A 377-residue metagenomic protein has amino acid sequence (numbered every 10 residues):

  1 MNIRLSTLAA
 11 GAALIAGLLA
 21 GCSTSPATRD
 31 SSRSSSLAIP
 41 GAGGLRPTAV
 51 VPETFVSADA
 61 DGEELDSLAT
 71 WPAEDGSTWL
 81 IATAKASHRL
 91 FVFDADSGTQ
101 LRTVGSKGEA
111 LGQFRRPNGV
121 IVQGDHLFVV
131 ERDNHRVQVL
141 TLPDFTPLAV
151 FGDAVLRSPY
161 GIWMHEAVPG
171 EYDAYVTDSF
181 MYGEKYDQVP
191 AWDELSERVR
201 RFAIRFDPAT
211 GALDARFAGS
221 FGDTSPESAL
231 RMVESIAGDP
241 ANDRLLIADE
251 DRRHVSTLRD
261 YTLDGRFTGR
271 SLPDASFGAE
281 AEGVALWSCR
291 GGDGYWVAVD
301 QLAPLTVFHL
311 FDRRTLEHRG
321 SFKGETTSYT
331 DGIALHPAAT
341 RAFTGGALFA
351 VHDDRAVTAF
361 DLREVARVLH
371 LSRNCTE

Functional and structural regions predicted by a protein language model:
L19-G21: C-terminal motif of bacterial Sec signal peptides marking the signal peptidase cleavage site
G44-A60, R102-G112, F151-V155, D207-A229 (+2 more regions): Surface-exposed loop and turn segments in beta-propeller and other repeat-based domains that flank or scaffold
P52-R89: Beta-strand-rich domains and repeat architectures in extracellular enzymes and scaffolds, especially beta-propellers
A60-E74, E109-G124, V155-P169, D223-N242 (+2 more regions): Beta-rich, blade/repeat-based domains predominating in secreted/periplasmic proteins but also intracellular
A95-T99, T141-F145, R201-L213, D260-R266 (+2 more regions): Short loop/turn segments immediately following beta-strands, especially the blade-tip and inter-blade linker loops
H135-Q138, L142-P190: Asp-box/WD-like beta-propeller blade repeats and closely related beta-sheet repeat scaffolds
D274-R319: Loop/turn-rich, solvent-exposed surfaces of beta-rich toroidal or solenoidal domains
G332-E377: Blade-level signature of beta-propeller repeat domains, shared across WD40, Kelch, NHL, RCC1 and BNR/Asp-box propellers
